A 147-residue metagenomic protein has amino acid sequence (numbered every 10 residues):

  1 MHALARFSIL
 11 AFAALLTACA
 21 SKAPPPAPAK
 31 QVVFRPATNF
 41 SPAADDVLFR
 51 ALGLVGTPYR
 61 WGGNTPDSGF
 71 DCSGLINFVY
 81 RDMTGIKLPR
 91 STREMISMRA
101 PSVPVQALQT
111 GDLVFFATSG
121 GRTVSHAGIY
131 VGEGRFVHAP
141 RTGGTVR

Functional and structural regions predicted by a protein language model:
M1-I9: Bacterial N-terminal signal peptides that target proteins for export
L15-A18: C-terminal motif of bacterial Sec signal peptides marking the signal peptidase cleavage site
K22-V55: Post-signal peptide N-terminal segment of mature Sec-exported envelope proteins
F34-R35, T57-T110: Catalytic cysteine-centered active-site loop
F40-A43, S68, G120: Residue-level signature of the cytosolic catalytic core of signaling kinases
L52, G56, G85, E133: ATP/adenylate-binding site constellation spanning eukaryotic-like Ser/Thr protein kinases, ABC-transporter
I86-V146: ...with weaker cross-activation on analogous glycine-rich loops/strands in unrelated enzymes
